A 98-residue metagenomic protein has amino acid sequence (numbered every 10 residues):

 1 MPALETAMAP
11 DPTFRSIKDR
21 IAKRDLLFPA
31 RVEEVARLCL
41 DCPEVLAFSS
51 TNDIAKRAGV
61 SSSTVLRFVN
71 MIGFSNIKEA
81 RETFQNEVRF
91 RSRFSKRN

Functional and structural regions predicted by a protein language model:
M1-D11: General nucleic-acid-binding
P10-F48, N52-N98: HTH-adjacent hinge/linker in prokaryotic transcriptional regulators
